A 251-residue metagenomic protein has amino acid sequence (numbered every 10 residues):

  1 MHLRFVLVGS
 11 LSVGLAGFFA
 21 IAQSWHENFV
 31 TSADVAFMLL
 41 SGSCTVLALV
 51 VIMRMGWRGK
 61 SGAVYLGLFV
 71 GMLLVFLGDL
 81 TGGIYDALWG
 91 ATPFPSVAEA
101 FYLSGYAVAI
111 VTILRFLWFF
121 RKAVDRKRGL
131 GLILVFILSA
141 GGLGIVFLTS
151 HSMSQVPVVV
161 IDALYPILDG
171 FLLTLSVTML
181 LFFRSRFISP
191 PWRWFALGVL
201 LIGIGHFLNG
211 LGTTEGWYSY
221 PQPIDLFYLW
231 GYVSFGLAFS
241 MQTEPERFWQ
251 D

Functional and structural regions predicted by a protein language model:
M1-D251: Polytopic alpha-helical membrane-helix bundles and their juxtamembrane interface segments in multi-pass membrane
